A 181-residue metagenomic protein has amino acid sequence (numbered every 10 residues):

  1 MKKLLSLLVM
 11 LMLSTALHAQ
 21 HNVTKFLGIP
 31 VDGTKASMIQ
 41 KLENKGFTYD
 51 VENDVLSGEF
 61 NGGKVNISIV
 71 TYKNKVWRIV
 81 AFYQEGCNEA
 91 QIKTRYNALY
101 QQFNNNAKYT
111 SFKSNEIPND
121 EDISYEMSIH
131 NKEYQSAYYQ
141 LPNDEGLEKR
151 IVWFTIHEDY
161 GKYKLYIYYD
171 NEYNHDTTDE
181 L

Functional and structural regions predicted by a protein language model:
L4-T15: Sec-dependent N-terminal signal peptides
V9, G58-F60, Y139: Short acidic-hydrophobic surface loop/beta-edge motif
Q20-V51, Q84-L181: Non-cytosolic coordination micro-motifs
L42-F82: N-terminal, post-signal-peptide region of Sec/Tat-exported proteins
